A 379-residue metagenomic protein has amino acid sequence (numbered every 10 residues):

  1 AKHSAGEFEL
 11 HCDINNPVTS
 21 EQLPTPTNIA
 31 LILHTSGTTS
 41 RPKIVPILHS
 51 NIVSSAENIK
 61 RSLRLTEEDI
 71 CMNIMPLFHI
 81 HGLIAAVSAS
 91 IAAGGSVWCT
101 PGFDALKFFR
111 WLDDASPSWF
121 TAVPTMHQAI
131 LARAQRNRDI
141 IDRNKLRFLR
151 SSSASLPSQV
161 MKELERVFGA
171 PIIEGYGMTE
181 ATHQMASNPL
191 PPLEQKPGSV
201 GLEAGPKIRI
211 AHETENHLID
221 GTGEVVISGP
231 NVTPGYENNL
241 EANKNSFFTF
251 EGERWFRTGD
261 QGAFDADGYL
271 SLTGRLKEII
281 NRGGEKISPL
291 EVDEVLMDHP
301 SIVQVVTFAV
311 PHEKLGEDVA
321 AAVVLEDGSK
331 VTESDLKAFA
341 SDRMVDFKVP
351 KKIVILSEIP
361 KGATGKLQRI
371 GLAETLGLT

Functional and structural regions predicted by a protein language model:
N15-H34, R41, R64-I70: Conserved pre-ATP/AMP-binding loop-to-beta segment of ANL
A30-S54: Conserved AMP-binding A3 loop
V53-I70, I80-S118, A129, R133-R136: Conserved AMP-binding/adenylation subdomain of ANL enzymes
P117-A122, L131-Q195, K207-R209, T214-E215: Gly/Ser/Thr-rich phosphate-binding loop
F120, G229, P234-G235, Q261-K348 (+3 more regions): AMP-binding/adenylate-forming catalytic core of the ANL superfamily
G169, L193, V232-G259, L276 (+2 more regions): Conserved ANL (AMP-binding/adenylate-forming) active-site segment centered on the GW(Y/F)…HTG consensus within
Y176, K196, R209-I227, A266-D267 (+2 more regions): Conserved beta-loop-beta connector loops within the AMP-binding
L202-G205, E215-F247, I287: Conserved ATP/PPi-binding loop(s) of AMP-dependent carboxylate-activating enzymes
